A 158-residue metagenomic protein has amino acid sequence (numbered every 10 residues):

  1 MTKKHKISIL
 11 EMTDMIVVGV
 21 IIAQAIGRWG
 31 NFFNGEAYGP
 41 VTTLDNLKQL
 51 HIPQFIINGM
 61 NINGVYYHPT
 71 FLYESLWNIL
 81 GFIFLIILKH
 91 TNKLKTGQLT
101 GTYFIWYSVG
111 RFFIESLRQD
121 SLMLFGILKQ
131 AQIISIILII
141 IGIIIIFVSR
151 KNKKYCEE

Functional and structural regions predicted by a protein language model:
M1-E158: A feature for loop-to-transmembrane-helix boundaries and adjacent hydrophobic helices in multi-pass integral membrane
